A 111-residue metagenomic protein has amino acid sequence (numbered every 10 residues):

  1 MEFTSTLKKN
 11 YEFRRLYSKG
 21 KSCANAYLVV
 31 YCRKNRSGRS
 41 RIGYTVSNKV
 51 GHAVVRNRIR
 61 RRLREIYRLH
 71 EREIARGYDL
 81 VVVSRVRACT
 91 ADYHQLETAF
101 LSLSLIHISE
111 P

Functional and structural regions predicted by a protein language model:
M1-S109: Positively charged, solvent-exposed patches that mediate nucleic-acid binding
